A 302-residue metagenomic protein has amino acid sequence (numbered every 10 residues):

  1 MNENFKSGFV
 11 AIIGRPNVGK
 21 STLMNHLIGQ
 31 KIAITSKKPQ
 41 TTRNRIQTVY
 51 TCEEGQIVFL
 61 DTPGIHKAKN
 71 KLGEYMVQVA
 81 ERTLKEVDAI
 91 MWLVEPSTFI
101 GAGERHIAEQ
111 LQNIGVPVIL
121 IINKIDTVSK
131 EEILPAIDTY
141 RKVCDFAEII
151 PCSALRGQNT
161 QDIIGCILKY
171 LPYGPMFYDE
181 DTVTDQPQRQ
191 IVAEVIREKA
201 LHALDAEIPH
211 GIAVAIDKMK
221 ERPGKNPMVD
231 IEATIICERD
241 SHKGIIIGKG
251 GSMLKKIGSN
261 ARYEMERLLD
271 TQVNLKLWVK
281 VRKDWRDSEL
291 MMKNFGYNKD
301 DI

Functional and structural regions predicted by a protein language model:
M1-E86, V94: Conserved G1/Walker A P-loop phosphate-binding module
G19, N159, M253: Conserved glycine(s) of the Walker
Q30, V49-E53, A68, T83 (+10 more regions): Conserved, well-folded catalytic cores of nucleic-acid-processing and energy-transducing macromolecular machines
T42, H66-K67, I100, V128-S129 (+1 more regions): Catalytic P-loop NTPase motifs of RecA-like helicase/translocase cores
Y50-Q56, Q78-I149, K220-K225: Conserved C-terminal guanine-recognition region of P-loop GTPase G domains, centered on the G4
D61, N123, S153: Active-site glycine-centered loops adjacent to acidic/histidine catalytic or metal-binding residues that shape
V116-P117, D126-P187: Canonical P-loop GTPase G-domain recognition
Q188-I302: P-loop NTP-binding site
